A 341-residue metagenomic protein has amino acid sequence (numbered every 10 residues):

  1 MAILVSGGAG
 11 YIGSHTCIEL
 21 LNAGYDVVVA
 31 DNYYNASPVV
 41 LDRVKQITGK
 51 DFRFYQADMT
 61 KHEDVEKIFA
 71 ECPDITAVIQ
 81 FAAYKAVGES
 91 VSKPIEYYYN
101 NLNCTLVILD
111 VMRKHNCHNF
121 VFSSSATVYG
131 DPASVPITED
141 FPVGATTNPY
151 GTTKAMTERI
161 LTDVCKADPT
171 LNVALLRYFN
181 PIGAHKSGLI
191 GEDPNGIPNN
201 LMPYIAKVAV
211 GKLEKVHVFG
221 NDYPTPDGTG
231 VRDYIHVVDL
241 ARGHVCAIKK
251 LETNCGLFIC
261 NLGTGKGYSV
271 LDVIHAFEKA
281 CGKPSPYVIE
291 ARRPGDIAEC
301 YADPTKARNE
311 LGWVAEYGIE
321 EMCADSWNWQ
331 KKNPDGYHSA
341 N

Functional and structural regions predicted by a protein language model:
M1-A184: N-terminal Rossmann-like NAD(P)+-binding domain of SDR-like oxidoreductases, especially those catalyzing
G7, D31, Y55, Q80 (+9 more regions): Short, flexible active-site loop motifs that bind/organize anionic cofactors or intermediates
Y98, T147-A155, G191-N199, P203 (+1 more regions): Short-chain dehydrogenase/reductase
L176, S187, V216-V218: Oxidoreductase cofactor-interface core, primarily capturing Rossmann-like NAD(P)-dependent enzymes
G183-H185, D222-Y223: Short, basic/glycine-rich phosphate-binding loops at helix/coil junctions that contact nucleotide phosphates
H185-P198, I205-V208, E214: Hydrophobic, Gly/Ser/Ala-rich alpha-helical and linker tracts in large acyl-processing enzymes of secondary/lipid
L201-N341: C-terminal substrate-binding subdomain of Rossmann-fold SDR/epimerase-dehydratase oxidoreductases
